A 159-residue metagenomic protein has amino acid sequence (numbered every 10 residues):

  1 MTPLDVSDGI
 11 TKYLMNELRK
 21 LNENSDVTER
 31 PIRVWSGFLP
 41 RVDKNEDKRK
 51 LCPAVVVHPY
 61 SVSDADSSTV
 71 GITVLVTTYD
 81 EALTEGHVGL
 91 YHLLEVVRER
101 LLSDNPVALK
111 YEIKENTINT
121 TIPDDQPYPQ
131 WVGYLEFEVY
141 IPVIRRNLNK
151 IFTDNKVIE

Functional and structural regions predicted by a protein language model:
M1-A65, N149-I151, N155-E159: Small/polar-rich, solvent-exposed N-terminal microdomains that initiate assembly or binding
S25, Y91-L148, E159: Acidic-leaning, charged glycine-interspersed low-complexity segments
D26, V42-H58, G71-T73, T77-L109: Acidic, Ser/Thr- and Gly-enriched intrinsically disordered low-complexity segments
F38-P40, D80, T120: A near-ubiquitous, low-amplitude feature marking generic local secondary-structure context
S61-S63, V76-A82, F137-R145: Beta-strand elements of well-folded, non-transmembrane domains
D66-V70: Short glycine/proline-enriched turns and hinge-like loops at secondary-structure junctions
